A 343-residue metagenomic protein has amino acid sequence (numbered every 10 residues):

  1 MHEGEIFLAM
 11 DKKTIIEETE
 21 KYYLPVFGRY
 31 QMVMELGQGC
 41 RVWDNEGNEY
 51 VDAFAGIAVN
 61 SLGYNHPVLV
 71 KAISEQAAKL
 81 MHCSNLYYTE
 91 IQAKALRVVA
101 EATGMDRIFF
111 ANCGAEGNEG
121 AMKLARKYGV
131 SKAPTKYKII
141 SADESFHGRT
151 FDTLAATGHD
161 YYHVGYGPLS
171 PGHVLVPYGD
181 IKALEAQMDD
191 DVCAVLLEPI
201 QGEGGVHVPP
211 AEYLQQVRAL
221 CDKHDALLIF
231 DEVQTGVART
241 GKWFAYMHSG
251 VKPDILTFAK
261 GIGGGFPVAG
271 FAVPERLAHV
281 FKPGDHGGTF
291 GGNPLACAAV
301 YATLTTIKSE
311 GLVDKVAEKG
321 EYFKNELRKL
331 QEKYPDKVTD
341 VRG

Functional and structural regions predicted by a protein language model:
F7-G343: Conserved N-terminal phosphate-binding loop of PLP-dependent enzymes in the Aspartate aminotransferase
